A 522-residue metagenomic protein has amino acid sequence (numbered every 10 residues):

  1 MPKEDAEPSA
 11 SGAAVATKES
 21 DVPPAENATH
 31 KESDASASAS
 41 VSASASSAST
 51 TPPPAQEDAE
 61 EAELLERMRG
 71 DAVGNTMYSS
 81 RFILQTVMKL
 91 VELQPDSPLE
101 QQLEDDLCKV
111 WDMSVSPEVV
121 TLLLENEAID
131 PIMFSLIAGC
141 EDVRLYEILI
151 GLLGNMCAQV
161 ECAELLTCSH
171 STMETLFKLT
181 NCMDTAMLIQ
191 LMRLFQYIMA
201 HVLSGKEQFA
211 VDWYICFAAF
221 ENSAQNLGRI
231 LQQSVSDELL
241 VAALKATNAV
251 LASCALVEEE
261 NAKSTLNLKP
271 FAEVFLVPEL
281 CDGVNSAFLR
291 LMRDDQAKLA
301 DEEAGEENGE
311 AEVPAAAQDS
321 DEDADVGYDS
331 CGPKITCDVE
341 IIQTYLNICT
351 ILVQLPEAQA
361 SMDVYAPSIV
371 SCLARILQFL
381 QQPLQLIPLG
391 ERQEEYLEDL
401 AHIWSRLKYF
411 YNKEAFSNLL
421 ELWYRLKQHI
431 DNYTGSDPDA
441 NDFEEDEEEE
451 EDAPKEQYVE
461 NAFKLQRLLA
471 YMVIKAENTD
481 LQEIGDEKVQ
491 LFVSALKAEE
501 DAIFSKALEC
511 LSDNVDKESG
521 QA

Functional and structural regions predicted by a protein language model:
P2-S36, A43-V119, A128-A522: Extended alpha-helical scaffold regions
L124-E125: Extended intrinsically disordered, low-complexity coil regions enriched in Ser, Thr, Gly, Ala and often Pro
